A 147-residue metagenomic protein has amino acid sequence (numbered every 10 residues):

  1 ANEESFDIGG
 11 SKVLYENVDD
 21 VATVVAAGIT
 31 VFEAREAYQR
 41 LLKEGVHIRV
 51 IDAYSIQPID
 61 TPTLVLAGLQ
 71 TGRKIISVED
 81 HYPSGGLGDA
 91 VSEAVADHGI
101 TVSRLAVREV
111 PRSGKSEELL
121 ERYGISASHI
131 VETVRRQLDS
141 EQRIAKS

Functional and structural regions predicted by a protein language model:
A1-S147: Thiamine diphosphate
